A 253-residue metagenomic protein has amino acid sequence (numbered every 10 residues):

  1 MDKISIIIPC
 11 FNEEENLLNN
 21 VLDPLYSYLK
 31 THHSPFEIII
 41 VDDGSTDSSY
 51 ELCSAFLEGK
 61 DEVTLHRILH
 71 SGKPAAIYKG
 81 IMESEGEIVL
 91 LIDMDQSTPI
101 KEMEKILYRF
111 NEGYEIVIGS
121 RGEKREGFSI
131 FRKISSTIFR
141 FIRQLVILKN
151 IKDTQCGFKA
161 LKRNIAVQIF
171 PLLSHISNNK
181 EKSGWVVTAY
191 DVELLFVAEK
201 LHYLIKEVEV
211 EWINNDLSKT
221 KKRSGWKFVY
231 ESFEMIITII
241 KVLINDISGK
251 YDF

Functional and structural regions predicted by a protein language model:
M1-I4, E15, N178-F253: Hydrophobic helical membrane-anchoring modules
D2-S5, Y26-I39, D61-T64: Short loop->beta transition adjacent to catalytic acidic/histidine clusters or analogous donor-positioning motifs
E13-L17, S45, K73, P99: Donor nucleotide-sugar binding loop of glycosyltransferases
E13-L29: Short, well-formed alpha-helical segments that are part of the catalytic scaffolds of diverse glycosyltransferases
F36-I39, Y50-E83: Conserved donor nucleotide-binding strand/loop of the catalytic core
D42-E51, Q96: A conserved acidic beta->alpha catalytic loop
I68-E83, I88, I100-K182, T188 (+4 more regions): Acceptor/aglycone-binding surface of glycosyltransferases and processive sugar-polymer synthases
